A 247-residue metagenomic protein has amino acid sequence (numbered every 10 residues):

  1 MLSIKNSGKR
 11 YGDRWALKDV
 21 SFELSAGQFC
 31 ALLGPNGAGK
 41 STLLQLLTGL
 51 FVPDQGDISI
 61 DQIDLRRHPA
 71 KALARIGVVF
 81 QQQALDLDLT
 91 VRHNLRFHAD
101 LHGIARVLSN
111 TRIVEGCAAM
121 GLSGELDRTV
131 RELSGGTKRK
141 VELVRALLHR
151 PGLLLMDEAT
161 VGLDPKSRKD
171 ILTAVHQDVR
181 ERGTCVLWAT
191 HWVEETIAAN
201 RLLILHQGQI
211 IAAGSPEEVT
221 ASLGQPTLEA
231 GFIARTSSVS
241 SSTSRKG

Functional and structural regions predicted by a protein language model:
T48: Helix-to-loop junction immediately C-terminal to a conserved catalytic motif
G56-R67, A72: Conserved ABC transporter NBD signature motif
D88, T129-L133: Conserved ABC ATPase signature
R96, D100, V107-E125: Conserved ABC ATPase "signature" region
R150: Conserved catalytic motifs of ABC-family nucleotide-binding domains
L154-D157: Catalytic Walker B motif of ABC-type/P-loop ATPase nucleotide-binding domains
